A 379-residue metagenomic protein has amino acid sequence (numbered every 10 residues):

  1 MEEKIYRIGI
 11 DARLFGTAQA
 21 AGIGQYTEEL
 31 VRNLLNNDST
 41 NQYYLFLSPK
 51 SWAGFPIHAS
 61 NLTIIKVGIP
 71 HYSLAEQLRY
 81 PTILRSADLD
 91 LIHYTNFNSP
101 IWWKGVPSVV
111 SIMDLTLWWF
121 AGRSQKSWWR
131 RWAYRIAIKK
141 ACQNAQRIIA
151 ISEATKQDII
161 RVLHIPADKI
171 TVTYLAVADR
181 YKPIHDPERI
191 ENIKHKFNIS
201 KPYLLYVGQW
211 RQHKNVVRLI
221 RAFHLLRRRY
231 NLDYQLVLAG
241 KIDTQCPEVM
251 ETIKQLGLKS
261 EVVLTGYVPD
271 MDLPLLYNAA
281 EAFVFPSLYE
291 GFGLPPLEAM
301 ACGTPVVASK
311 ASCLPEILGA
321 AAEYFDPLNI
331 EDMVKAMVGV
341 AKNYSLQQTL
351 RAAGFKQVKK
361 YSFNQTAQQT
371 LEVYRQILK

Functional and structural regions predicted by a protein language model:
M1-K379: Carbohydrate transferase catalytic cores enriched for Leloir-type hexosyltransferases
